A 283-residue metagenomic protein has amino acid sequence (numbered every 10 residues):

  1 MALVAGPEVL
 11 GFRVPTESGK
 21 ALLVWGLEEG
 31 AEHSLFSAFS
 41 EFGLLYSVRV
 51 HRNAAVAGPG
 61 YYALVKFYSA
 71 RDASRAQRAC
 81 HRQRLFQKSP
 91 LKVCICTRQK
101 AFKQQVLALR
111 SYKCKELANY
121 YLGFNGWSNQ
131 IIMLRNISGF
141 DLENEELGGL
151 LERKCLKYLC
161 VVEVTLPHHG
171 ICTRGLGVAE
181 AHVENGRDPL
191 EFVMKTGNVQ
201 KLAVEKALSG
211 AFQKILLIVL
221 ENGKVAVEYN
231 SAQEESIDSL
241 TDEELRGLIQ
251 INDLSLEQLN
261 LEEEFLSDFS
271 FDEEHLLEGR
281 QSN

Functional and structural regions predicted by a protein language model:
A2-L91: Canonical RRM/RBD RNA-binding surface and closely related RRM-like beta-sheet modules in eukaryotic RNA-binding proteins
L3-P7, K20, E29-E32, F42-S47 (+4 more regions): Eukaryotic beta-rich interaction modules
E17-A21, E32-L35, G58-G60, A70-S74 (+3 more regions): Generic preference for well-ordered alpha-helical elements
L23-L27, F102-S111: A short, highly charged nucleic-acid-interacting micro-segment common to nuclease and nuclease-linked defense proteins
A38-E41, A63-K66, A76-A79, L117-Y121 (+2 more regions): Alpha-helical recognition domains of nuclear gene-regulatory proteins
Y46-V50, W127-S239, F271, S282-N283: Positively charged, aromatic-enriched nucleic acid-contacting surfaces
R84-Q105: Low-complexity RS/RG/RGG-rich segments used by eukaryotic RNA-binding proteins and nuclear co-regulators for mRNP
C96-R98, L217-N283: Intrinsically disordered, low-complexity charged/polar segments
